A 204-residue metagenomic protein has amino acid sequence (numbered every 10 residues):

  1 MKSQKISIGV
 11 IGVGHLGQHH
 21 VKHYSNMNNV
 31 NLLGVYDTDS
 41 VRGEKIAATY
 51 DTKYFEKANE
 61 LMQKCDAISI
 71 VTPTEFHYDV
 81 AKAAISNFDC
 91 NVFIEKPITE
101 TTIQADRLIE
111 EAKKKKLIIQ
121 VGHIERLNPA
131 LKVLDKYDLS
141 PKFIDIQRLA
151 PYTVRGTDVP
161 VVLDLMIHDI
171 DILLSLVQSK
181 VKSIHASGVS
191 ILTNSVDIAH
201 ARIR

Functional and structural regions predicted by a protein language model:
M1-Y50, L173: N-terminal Rossmann-like dinucleotide-binding module
Q4-I6, C90, L117, K142: Nucleotide donor/acceptor-binding cores
H20, Y50-E111: Beta-loop-alpha module in the N-terminal Rossmann-like domain of NAD(P)-dependent dehydrogenases, especially those
L33, D66, K142: Conserved acidic residues
E56, I94, V121-H123, H185-G188: Short loop/edge segments at beta-strand edges and connector loops that shape dinucleotide/nucleotide cofactor-binding
T99-G156: A contiguous active-site-proximal alpha/beta segment in oxidoreductase catalytic domains
T153-R204: Rossmann-like dinucleotide-binding domain that binds NAD(P)(H)
